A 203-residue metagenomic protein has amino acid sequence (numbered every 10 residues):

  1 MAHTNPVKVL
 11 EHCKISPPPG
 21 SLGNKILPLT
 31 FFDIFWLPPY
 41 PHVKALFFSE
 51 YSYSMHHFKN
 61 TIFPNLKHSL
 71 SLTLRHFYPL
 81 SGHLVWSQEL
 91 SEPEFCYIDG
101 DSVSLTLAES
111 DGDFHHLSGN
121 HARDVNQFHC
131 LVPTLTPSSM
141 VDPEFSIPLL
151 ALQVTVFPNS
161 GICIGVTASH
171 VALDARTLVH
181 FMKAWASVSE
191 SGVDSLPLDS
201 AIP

Functional and structural regions predicted by a protein language model:
M1-P203: Non-catalytic N-terminal regions of enzymes
